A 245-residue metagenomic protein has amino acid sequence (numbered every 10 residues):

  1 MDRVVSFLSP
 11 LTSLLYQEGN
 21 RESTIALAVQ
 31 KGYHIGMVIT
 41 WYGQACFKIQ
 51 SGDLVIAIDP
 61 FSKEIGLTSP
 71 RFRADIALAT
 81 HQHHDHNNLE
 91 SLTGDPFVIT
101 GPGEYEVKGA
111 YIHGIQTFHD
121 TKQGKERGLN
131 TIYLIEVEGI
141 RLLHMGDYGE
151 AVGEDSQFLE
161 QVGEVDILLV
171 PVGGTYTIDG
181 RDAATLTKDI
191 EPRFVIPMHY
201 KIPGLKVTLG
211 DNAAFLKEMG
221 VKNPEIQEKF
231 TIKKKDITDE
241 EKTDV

Functional and structural regions predicted by a protein language model:
M1-S9: Extreme N-terminal basic, low-complexity initiation segments that serve as generic localization/processing leaders
L8-L15, L27: Leucine-biased recognition of intrinsically disordered, low-complexity hydrophobic segments
Y16, E22-T24, Q30-H34: Short, positively charged and aromatic/hydrophobic N-terminal segments
G32-I76, H83-D85, D95-G163, I167 (+2 more regions): Core dinuclear metal-dependent hydrolase active-site scaffold
T40, E126-R127, I190, F194-V245: Binuclear metal-ion centers of metallo-dependent hydrolases, dominated by the metallo-beta-lactamase
A74, E164-V170, G174, A183-Y200: Proline-aspartate-enriched helix->loop->beta-strand connector
S91, Q157-E160, D182-L186: A short acidic, amphipathic alpha-helical/loop segment
D155-S156, G180-R181, T208-N212: Conserved strand-to-helix beginnings and helix N-cap segments that scaffold or border functional pockets
